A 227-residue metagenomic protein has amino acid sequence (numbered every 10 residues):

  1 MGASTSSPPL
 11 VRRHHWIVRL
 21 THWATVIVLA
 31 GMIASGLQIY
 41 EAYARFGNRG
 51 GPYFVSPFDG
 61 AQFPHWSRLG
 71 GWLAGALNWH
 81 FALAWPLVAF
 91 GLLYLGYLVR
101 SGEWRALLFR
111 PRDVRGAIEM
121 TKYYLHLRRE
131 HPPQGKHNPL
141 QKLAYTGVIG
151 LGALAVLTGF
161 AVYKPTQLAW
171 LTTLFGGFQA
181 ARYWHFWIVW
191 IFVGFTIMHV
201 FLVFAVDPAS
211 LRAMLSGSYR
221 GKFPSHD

Functional and structural regions predicted by a protein language model:
M1-D227: Membrane-embedded alpha-helical bundles that constitute the cytochrome b-like, heme-associated redox core of multi-pass
